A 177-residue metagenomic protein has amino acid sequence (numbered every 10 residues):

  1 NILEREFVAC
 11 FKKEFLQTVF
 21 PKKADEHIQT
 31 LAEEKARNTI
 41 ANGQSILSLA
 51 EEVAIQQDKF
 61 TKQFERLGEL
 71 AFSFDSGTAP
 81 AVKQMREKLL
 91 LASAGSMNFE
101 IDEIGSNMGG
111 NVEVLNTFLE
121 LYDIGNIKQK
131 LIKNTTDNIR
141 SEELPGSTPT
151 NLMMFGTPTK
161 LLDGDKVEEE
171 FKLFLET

Functional and structural regions predicted by a protein language model:
N1-T177: Phosphate-handling catalytic cores of nucleic-acid transaction enzymes
